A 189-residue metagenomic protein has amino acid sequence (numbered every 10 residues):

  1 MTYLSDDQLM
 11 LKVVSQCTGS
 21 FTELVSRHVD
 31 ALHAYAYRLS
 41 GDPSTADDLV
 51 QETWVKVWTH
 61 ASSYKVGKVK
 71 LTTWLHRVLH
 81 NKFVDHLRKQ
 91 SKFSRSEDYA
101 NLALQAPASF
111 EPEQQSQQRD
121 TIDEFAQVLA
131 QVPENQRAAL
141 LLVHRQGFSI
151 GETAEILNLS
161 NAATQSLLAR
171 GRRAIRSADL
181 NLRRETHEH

Functional and structural regions predicted by a protein language model:
M1-A31, R184, H189: N-terminal module of bacterial RNA polymerase sigma factors
V14-E23, H33-E52, N161, E185: Short, charged helix-capping/linker segments at alpha-helix termini
V14-S15, G41, E52-V69, K89-S91: Sigma70-family region 2
R27-D30, R38-L39, L141-F148: Short helix-capping/turn signature of helix-turn-helix
L32, A36, A61, L75 (+1 more regions): Hydrophobic-face residues of short alpha-helical interaction/recognition segments
T53, V78, L140, T153-A154 (+1 more regions): Hydrophobic positions on the alpha-helical face of helix-turn-helix-like DNA-binding modules
V84, A126, Q136, R145 (+1 more regions): DNA-recognition helix of helix-turn-helix
H86-A108, S116: Short, basic/polar amphipathic helix motif occurring as a linker/hinge flanking DNA-binding modules in transcription
